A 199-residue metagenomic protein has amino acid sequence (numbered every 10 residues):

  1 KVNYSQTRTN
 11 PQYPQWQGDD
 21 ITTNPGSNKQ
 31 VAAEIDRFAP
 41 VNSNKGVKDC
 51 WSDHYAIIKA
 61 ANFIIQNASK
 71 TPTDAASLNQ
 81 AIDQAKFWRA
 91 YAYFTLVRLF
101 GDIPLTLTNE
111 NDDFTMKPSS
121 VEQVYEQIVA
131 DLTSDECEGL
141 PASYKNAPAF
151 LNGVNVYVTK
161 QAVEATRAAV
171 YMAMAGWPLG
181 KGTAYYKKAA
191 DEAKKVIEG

Functional and structural regions predicted by a protein language model:
K1: Mature N-terminal segment immediately following signal peptide/propeptide cleavage in secreted/periplasmic
Y4-R37, I65, R98-P104, Y125-A149 (+2 more regions): Aromatic-residue-lined binding/catalytic grooves and analogous aromatic/hydrophobic interfacial grooves in multimeric
P25-F100, F114-E126, L132-F150: Conserved, well-structured interaction surfaces
K70-A76, L105-T106, G180-T183: Short coil/turn and helix-start
L107-N111: Outer-membrane beta-barrel translocator domains and adjoining extracellular loop/strand segments of Gram-negative
